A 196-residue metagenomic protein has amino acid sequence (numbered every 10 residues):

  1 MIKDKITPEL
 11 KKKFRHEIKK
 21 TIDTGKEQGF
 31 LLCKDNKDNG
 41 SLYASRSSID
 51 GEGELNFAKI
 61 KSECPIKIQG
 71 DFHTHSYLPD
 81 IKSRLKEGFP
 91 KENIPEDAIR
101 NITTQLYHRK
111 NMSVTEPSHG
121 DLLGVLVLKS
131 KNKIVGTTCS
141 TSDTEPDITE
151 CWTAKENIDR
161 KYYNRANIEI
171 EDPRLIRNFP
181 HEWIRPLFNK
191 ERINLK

Functional and structural regions predicted by a protein language model:
K3, T7-K11, R15: Composition-driven recognition of long, intrinsically disordered, low-complexity regulatory extensions
F14-R15, Q28, K34, L106: N-terminal low-complexity or amphipathic/hydrophobic leaders
I18-T24: Short consensus segments that form the blades of beta-propeller domains, in both extracellular/periplasmic
T24-G29, G120-D121: Short, basic and Ser/Thr-rich N-terminal targeting/leader segments
E27-Y43: Short, contiguous, well-structured surface segments enriched in hydrophobic/aromatic residues
Y43-A44, G136: Short hydrophobic/aromatic-rich beta-strand segments that constitute the beta-sheet cores of beta-sandwich/beta-barrel
A44-G53: Structured interaction and signal-relay segments at domain junctions
E54-K196: Active-site-proximal loop/helix of nucleotide/amide-processing enzymes and allied scaffolds
